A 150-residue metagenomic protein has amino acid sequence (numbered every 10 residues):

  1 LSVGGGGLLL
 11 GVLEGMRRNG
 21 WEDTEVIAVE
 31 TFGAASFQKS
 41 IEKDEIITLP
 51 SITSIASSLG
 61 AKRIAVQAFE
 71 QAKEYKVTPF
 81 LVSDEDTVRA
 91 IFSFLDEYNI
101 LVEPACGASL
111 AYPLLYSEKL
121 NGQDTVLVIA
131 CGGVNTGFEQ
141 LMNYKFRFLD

Functional and structural regions predicted by a protein language model:
L1-E74, Y116, T125-D150: Glycine-rich phosphate/pyrophosphate-binding loop at beta-loop-alpha junctions
A65-Q123: Active-site-adjacent helical/loop segments in soluble small-molecule enzymes
